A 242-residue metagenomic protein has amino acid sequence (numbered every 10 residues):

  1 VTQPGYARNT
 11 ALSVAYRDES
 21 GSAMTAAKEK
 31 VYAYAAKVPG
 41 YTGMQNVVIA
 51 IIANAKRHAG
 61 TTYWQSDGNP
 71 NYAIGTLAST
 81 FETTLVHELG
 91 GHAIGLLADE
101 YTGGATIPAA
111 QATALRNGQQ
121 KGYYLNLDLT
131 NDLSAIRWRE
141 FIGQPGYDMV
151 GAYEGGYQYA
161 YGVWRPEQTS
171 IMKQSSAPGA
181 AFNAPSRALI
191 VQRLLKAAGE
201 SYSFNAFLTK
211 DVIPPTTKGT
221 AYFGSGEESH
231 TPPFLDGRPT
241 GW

Functional and structural regions predicted by a protein language model:
V1-G104: Active-site-proximal segment of zinc-dependent metalloprotease catalytic domains
A98-W242: Replace "(M1/M4/M9/M12/WLM)" with "(e.g., M1/M4/M8/M9/M12/M26/WLM)" and add "not limited to" to clarify scope
